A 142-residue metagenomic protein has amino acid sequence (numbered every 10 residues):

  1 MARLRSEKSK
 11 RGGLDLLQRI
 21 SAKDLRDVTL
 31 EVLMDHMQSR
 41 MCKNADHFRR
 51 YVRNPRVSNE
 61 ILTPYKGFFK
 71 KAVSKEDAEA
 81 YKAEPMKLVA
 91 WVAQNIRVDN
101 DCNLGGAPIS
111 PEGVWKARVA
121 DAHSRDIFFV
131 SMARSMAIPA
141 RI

Functional and structural regions predicted by a protein language model:
M1-C102, S110-W115, S124, R134-M136 (+1 more regions): N-terminal accessory/pre-domain segments preceding catalytic cores
D126-F129: Extended, hydrophobic alpha-helical segments in both membrane/secreted and soluble proteins
